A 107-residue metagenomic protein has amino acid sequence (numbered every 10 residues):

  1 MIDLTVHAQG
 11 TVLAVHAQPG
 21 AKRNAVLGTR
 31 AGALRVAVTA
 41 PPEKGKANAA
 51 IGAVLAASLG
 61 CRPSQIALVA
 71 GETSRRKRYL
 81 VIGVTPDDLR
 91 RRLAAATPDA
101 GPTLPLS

Functional and structural regions predicted by a protein language model:
M1-A53, S58-P63, A67-T73, K77-S107: Contiguous, often N-terminal, cationic amphipathic patches that form binding interfaces
